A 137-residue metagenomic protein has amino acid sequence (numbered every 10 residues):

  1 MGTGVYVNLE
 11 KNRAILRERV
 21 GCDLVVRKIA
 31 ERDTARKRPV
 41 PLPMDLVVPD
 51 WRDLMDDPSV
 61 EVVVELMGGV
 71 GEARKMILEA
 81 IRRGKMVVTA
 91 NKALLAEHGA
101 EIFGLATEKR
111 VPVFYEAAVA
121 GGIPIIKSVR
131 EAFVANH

Functional and structural regions predicted by a protein language model:
M1-R83: N-terminal glycine-/serine-/threonine-rich beta1-alpha1-beta2 phosphate-ribose binding loop of Rossmann-like
M67, E72-R83, A90-R130: Rossmann-fold NAD(P)-binding glycine/threonine-rich loop
